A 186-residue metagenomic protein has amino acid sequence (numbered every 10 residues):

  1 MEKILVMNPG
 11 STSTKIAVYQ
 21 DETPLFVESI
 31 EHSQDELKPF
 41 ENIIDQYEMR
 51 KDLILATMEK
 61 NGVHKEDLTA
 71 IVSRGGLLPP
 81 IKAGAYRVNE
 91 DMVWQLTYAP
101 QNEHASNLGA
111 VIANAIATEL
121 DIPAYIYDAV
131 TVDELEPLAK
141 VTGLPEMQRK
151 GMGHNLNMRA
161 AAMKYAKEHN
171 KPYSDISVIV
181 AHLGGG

Functional and structural regions predicted by a protein language model:
E2-M7, L68-V72, D175-H182: Short glycine-aspartate micro-motif
I4-D45: Short glycine-rich, Thr/Ser-proximal phosphate-binding strand/loop in the N-terminal lobe of ATP-dependent enzymes
G10-K15, G76-P79, H182-G186: Gly/Ser/Thr-rich loops at beta-strand to alpha-helix junctions that form or flank small-molecule/cofactor-binding
E31-V72: Conserved active-site "lid/cap" helical segment
P39-I43, W94-Q101, E146-K150: Short, basic, glycine/proline-bearing loop/turn elements
Q46-L53, Q101-G109: Glycine-rich anion/phosphate-binding loops
M58-A105, A129-G143: Short beta-strand-loop/turn "lid" adjacent to the catalytic site in phosphate-handling enzymes
S106-A110, N114-G186: Phosphate-binding/catalytic loop of phosphoryl-transfer enzymes
